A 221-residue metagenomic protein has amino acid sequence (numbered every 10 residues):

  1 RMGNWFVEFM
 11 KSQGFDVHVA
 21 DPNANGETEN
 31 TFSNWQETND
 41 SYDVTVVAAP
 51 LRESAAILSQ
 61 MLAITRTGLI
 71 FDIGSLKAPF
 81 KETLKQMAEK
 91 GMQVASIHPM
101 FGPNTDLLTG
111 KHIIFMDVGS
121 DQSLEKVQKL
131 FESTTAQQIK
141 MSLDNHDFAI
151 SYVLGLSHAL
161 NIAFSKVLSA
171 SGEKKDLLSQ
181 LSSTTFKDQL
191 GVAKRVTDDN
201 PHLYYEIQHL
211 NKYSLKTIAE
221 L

Functional and structural regions predicted by a protein language model:
R1-W35: NAD(P)+-binding Rossmann beta1-loop-alpha1 motif at the extreme N-terminus of oxidoreductases
N23-N30, D40, A63-I64, M87-A88 (+1 more regions): Short loop/helix-cap segments at secondary-structure boundaries that form the rim of catalytic
W35-I64, L69: Rossmann-like NAD(P)-binding element
V47-P50, G74, D117: Glycine-rich, N-terminal phosphate-binding loop of Rossmann-like dinucleotide-binding domains
I64-F80: ADP-ribose/adenylate-binding Rossmann-like module
L76-F80, L84-I139: Rossmann-fold dinucleotide-binding core
K140-L221: An accessory alpha-helical subdomain
